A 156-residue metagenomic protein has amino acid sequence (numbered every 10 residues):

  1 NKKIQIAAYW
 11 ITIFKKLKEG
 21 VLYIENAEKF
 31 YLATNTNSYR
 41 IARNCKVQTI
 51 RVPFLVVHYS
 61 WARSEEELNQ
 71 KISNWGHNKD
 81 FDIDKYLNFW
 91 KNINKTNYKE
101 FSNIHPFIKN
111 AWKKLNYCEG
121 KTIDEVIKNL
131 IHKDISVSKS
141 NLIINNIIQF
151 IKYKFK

Functional and structural regions predicted by a protein language model:
N1-K156: Catalytic-site signature of metal-activated, phosphate-bearing donor transferases, centered on the GT-A/GT-A-like
